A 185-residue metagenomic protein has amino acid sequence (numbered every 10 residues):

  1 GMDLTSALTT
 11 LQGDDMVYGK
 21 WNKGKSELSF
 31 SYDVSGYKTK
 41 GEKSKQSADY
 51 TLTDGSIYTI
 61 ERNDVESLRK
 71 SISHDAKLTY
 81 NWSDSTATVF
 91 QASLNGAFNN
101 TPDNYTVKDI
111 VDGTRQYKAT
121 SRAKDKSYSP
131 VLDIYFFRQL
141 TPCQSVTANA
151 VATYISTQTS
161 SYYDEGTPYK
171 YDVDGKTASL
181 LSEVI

Functional and structural regions predicted by a protein language model:
G1-V107, S121-S156, I185: Membrane-proximal, glycine/serine-rich, low-complexity loop/turn segments characteristic of large bacterial
I57-E61, T114-Y117, S179: A generic short-segment signal for beta-strand/edge and adjacent turn/coil regions
V107-K118, T167-Y169: Solvent-exposed, glycine/polar-rich loop segments of beta-barrel outer-membrane systems
K124-S129, D164-I185: Outer-membrane beta-barrel transmembrane domain signature of Gram-negative proteins, especially the mid-to-C-terminal
